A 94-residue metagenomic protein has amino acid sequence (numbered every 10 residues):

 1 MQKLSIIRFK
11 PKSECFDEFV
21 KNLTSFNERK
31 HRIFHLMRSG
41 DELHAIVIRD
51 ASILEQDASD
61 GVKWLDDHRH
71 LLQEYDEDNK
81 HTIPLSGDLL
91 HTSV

Functional and structural regions predicted by a protein language model:
K3-R8, H35-K63, S93: Short, well-ordered beta-strand segments in beta-rich or mixed alpha/beta enzyme and ligand-binding folds
L4, K21, G40, R49 (+2 more regions): Intrinsic-disorder/low-complexity regions
I6-R8, H70-Q73, L89-H91: Hydrophobic transmembrane signal anchors and adjacent membrane-proximal interface regions, especially in viral
R8-V20: Short, surface-exposed ligand-recognition loops at beta-strand->loop->(often short) alpha-helix junctions that present
V20-H44: Ampipathic, surface-exposed secondary-structure segments
S25-F34, D50-P84: An amphipathic, aromatic/His-enriched active-site/gating alpha helix that lines ligand/cofactor pockets
H81-V94: A mid-sequence interfacial segment
